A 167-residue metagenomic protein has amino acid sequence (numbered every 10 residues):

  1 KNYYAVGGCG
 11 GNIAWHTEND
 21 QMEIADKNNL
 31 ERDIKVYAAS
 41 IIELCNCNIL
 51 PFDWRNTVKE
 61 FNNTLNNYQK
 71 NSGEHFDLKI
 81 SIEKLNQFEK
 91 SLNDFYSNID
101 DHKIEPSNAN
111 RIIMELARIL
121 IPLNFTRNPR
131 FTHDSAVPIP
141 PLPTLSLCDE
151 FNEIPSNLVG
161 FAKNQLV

Functional and structural regions predicted by a protein language model:
K1-V167: Secretory-pathway/membrane protein signature
